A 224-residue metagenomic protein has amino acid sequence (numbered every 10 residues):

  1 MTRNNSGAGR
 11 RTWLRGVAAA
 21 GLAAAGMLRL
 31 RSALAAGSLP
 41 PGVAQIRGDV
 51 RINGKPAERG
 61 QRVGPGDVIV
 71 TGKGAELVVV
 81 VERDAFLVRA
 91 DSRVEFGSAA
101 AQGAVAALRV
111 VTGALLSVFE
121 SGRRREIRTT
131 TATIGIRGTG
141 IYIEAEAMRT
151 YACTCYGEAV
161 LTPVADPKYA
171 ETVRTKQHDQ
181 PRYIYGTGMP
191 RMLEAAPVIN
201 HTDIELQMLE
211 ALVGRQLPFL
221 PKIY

Functional and structural regions predicted by a protein language model:
M1-A8, A19: Secretory targeting signals
W13, V17-A24, L28, A33-P65 (+2 more regions): Flexible, surface-exposed loop/linker segments and immediately adjacent secondary-structure boundaries
